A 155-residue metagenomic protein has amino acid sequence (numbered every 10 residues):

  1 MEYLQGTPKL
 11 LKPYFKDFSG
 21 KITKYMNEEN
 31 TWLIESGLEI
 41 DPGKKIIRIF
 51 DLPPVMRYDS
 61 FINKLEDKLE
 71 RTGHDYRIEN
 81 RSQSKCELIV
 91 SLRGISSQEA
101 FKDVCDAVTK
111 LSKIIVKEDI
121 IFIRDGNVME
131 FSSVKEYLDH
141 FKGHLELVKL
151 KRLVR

Functional and structural regions predicted by a protein language model:
M1-R155: Charged, surface-exposed alpha-helical interface/stalk elements
